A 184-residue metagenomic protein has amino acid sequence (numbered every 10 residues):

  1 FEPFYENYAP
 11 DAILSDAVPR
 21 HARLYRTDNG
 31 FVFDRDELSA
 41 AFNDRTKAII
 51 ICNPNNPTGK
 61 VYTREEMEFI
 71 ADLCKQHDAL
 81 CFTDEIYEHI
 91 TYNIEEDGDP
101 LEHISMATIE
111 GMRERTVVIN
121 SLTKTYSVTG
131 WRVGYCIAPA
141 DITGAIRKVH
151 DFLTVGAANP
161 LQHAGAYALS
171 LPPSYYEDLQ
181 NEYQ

Functional and structural regions predicted by a protein language model:
F1-P19: Substrate-binding/gating loop at the entrance of the active-site cleft, primarily in PLP-dependent aminotransferase-like
Y8, I70, M106: Aromatic/hydrophobic pocket-lining residues that form π-stacking "cages" and hydrophobic walls in ligand
A17, Q76-L80, M112-E114: A short helix->loop->beta-strand "cap" motif at the edges of active sites that frequently abuts
R20-A22, I119: Hydrophobic residues at beta-strand termini and immediately following loops that shape nucleotide-binding pockets
L24-G98: Active-site phosphate-binding strand-loop segment of PLP-dependent enzymes
D36-D44, E65-Q76, G144, K148 (+2 more regions): Replace "anionic and nucleotidyl ligands
I109, R113-N181: Conserved core segment of the aminotransferase class I/II
